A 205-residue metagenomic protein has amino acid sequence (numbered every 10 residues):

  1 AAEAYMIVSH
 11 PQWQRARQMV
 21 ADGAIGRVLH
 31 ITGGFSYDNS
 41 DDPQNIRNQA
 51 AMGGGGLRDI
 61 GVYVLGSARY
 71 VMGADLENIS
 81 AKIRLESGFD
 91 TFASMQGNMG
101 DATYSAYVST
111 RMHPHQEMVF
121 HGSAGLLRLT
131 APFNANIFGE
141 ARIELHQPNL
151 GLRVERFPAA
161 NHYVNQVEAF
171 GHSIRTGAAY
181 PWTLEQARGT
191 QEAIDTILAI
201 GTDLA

Functional and structural regions predicted by a protein language model:
I7-I79: Predominantly a Rossmann-like dinucleotide-binding segment in NAD(P)-dependent oxidoreductases
W13, V64-L65, I137-E140, Y163-E168 (+1 more regions): A general structural signal for well-ordered alpha-helical segments in protein cores
M52-R58, R153-N161: A short glycine-threonine-serine/GTX helix/turn-capping micro-motif
L65-N136, F157, V167-A178: Contiguous beta-strand/loop segments that form the cofactor/metal-binding neighborhood of enzyme cores
M118, I137-P148: Short polybasic amphipathic segments
A169-A205: C-terminal helix-rich "cap/oligomerization" subdomain common to oxidoreductases
